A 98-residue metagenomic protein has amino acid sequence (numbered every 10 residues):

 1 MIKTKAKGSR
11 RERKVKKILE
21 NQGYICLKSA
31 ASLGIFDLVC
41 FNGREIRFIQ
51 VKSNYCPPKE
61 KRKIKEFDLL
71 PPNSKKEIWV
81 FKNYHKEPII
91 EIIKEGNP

Functional and structural regions predicted by a protein language model:
M1-S29: Acidic-basic catalytic patches of nuclease active cores, encompassing PD-(D/E)XK and other metal-cofactor nuclease
A6, N73-P98: Domain-level recognition of nuclease-like catalytic cores that cleave nucleotide substrates
L19, L38-C40, R44-Y55: Conserved catalytic cores of phosphodiester-cleaving nucleases, focusing on short active-site segments
K28, Q50, I78-V80: Structural signal for conserved beta-strand scaffold positions within catalytic alpha/beta enzyme cores
S32-I35: Short acidic/glycine-enriched loop/turn segments that link adjacent beta-strands
Y55-E66: Active-site-adjacent loop/helix micro-motif of nuclease/hydrolase catalytic cores
D68-L70: Acidic (Asp/Glu)-rich catalytic clusters
